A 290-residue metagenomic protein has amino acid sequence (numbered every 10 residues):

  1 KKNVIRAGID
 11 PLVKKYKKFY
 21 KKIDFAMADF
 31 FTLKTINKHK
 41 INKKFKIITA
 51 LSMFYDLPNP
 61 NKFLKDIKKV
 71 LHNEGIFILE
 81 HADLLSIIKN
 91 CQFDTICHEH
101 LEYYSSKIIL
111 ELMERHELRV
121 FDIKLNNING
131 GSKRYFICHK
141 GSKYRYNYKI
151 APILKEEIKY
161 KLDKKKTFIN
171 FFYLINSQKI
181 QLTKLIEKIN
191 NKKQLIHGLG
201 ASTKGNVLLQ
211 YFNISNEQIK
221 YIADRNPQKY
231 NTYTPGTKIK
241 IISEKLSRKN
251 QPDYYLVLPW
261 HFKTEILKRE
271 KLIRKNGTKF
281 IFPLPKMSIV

Functional and structural regions predicted by a protein language model:
K1-T35, E217-T232: Class I SAM-dependent methyltransferase SAM/SAH-binding core
T32-K43, I242-Q251: Short amphipathic alpha-helix with an adjacent loop that forms part of the alpha/beta core around
K46-T49: A conserved beta-strand element that flanks and buttresses the S-adenosyl-L-methionine
N61-I78, K271-L272: A short glycine-rich, Lys/Arg-flanked "PGG" loop and its adjoining helix->strand segment in the class I
E74-A82, T278-K286: Conserved beta-strand signature within the Rossmann-like core of class I S-adenosyl-L-methionine
L79-E102, S106-I109, M113: Short, glycine-/aromatic-enriched active-site segment of Class I SAM-dependent methyltransferases
L118-N129: Conserved S-adenosyl-L-methionine
N129-L174: Flexible, glycine-/basic-rich loop-and-beta segments that form/coincide with the SAM-dependent methyltransferase
